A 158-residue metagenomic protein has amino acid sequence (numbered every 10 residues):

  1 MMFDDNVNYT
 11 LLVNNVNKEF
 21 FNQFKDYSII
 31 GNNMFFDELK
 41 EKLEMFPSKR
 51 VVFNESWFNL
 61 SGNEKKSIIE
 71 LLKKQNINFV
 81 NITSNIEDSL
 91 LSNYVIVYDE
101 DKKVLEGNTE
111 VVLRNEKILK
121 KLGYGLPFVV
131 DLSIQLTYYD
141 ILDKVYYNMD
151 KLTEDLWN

Functional and structural regions predicted by a protein language model:
M1-D4, Y9-K18: Glycine-rich P-loop/Walker A and Walker A-like loops and their local beta1-loop-alpha1 context in P-loop NTPases
L11, N76-I82: Conserved H-loop
K40, I118-N158: ABC ATPase nucleotide-binding domains
P47-L60: Conserved P-loop NTPase "ATPase switch" module shared by AAA+ and STAND
G62-Q75, E87: Helical segment within the ABC ATPase nucleotide-binding domain
S84-L91: Conserved H-loop
N93-N108: H-loop (His-switch) and adjacent beta-strand-loop-beta switch element of ABC-type ATPase nucleotide-binding domains
E110-L113: Short acidic-hydrophobic catalytic motif
